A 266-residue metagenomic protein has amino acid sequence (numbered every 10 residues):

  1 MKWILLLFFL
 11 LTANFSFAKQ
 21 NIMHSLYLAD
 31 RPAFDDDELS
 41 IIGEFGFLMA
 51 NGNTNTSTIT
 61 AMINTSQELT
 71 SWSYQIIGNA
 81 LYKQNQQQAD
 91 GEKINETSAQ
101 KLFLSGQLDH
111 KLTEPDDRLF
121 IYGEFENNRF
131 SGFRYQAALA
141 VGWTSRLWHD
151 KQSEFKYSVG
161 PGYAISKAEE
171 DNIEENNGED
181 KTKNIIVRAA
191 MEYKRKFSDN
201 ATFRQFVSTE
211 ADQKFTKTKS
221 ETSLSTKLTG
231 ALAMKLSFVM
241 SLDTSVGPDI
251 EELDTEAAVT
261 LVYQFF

Functional and structural regions predicted by a protein language model:
M1-D37, F266: Cleavable N-terminal export/targeting peptides
A33-M49, W72-I76, F203-Q205: Transmembrane beta-strand segments of Gram-negative outer membrane beta-barrel proteins
L39, S71-Q75, E114-L119, K151-F155 (+2 more regions): Repeated loop/turn-to-beta-strand initiation elements of outer-membrane beta-barrel proteins
L39-I41, S57-I63, Q100-G106, G123 (+4 more regions): Hydrophobic, lipid-facing positions within transmembrane beta-strands of outer-membrane proteins
F47-N51, L69, A80-Q84, G123-R129 (+5 more regions): Transmembrane beta-strands of outer-membrane beta-barrel pores
M49-S57, S98, N127-Y135, K151 (+2 more regions): Solvent-exposed loop/turn segments connecting transmembrane beta-strands in outer-membrane beta-barrel proteins
W148, Q152-K227: Outer-membrane beta-barrel transmembrane domain signature
L224-K227, L253-F266: Outer-membrane beta-barrel "beta-signal"
